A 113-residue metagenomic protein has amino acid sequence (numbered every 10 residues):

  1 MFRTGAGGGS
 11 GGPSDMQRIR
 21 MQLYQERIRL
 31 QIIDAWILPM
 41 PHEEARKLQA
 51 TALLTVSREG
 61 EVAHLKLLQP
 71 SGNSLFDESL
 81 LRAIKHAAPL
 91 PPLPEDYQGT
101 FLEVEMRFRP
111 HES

Functional and structural regions predicted by a protein language model:
M1-T51, S57-K66, S74-E78, R82-H86 (+1 more regions): Compositionally biased, low-complexity segments enriched in charged/polar and small residues
P92-L93: Short beta-alpha junctions and helix-cap segments that line functional grooves
